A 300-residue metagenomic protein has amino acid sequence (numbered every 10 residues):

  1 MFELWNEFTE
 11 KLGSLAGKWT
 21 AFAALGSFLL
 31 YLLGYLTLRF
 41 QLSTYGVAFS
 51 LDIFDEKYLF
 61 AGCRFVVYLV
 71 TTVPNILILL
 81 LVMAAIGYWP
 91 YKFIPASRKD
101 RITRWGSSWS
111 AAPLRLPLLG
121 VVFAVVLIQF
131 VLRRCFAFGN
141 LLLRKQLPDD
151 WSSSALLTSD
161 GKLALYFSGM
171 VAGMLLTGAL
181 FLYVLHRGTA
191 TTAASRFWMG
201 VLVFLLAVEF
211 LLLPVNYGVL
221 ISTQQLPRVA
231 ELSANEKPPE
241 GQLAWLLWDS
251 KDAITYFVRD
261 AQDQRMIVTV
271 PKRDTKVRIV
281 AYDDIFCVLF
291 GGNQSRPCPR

Functional and structural regions predicted by a protein language model:
M1, F8, S195-V201, V268 (+1 more regions): Extended hydrophobic/Leu-rich segments
M1-S195: N-terminal first transmembrane alpha-helix
T20, F204-L206, P239: Generic structural microfeature
Q41, Q129, Q146, Q224-Q225 (+3 more regions): Residue-identity detector for glutamine
T189-L220: Internal/C-terminal transmembrane anchor helices
Y217-P238: Alpha-helical transmembrane signal-anchor/signal-peptide segments
L232-R300: Extracytosolic and intramembrane catalytic regions of membrane-associated proteins in envelope/secretory systems
